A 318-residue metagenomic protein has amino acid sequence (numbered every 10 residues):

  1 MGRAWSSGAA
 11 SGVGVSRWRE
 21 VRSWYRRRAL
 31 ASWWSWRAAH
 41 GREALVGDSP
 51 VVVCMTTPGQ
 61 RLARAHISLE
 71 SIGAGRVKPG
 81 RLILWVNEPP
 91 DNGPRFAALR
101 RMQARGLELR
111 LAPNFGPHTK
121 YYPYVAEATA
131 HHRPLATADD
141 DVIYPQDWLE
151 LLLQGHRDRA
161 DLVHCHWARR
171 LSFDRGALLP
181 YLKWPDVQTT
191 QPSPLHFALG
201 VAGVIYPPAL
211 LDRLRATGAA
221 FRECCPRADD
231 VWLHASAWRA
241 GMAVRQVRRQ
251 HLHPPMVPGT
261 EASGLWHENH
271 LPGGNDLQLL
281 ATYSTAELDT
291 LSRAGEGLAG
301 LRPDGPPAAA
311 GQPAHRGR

Functional and structural regions predicted by a protein language model:
G2-S35, V46-D48, A220-R318: C-terminal catalytic/acceptor-binding lobe
S49-M55, I72, G80-W85, L135 (+1 more regions): Hydrophobic targeting segments
M55-I67: Active-site beta-to-alpha loop of glycosyltransferases that engages the nucleotide-sugar donor
R61-A63, P89-F96, F173-D174: Short, charged/polar "capping" segments at the starts of alpha-helices and the immediately preceding loops
S68-G80, R101: Short, acidic, metal-binding catalytic loop of nucleotide-sugar glycosyltransferases
W85-R133: Active-site-proximal specificity loops/subdomain of glycosyltransferases
H131-I143: Short beta-strand-to-loop acidic/aromatic patch adjacent to the donor-nucleotide binding site
I143-A220: Conserved catalytic core of nucleotide-sugar-dependent glycosyltransferases
